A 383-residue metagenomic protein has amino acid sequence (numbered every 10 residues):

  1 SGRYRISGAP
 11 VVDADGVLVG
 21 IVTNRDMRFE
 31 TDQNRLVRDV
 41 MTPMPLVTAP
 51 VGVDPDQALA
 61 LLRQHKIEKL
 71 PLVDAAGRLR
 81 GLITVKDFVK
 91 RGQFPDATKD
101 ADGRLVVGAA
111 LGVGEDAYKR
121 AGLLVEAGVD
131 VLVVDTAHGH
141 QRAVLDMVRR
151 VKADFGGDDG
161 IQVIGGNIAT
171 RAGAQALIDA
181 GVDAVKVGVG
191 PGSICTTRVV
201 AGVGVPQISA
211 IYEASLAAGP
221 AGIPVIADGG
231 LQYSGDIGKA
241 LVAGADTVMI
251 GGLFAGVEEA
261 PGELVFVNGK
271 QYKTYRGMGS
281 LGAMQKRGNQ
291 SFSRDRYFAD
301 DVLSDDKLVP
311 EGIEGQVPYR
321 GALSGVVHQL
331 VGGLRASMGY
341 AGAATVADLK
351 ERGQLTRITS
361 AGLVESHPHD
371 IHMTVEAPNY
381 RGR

Functional and structural regions predicted by a protein language model:
R3, V11-D13, L18-I21, D32-Q64 (+2 more regions): Bateman/CBS regulatory modules and CBS-like beta-alpha motifs in cytosolic regions of diverse proteins
I6, P10, V17-Q33, I67 (+3 more regions): Short beta->alpha transition motifs characteristic of CBS
G8-P10, T48-P50, K69-P71, A110-G112 (+4 more regions): Catalytic beta/alpha-barrel core
N34, R78-T98, D116-R120, T136-V163 (+3 more regions): Active-site-adjacent beta->alpha loops and helix N-cap segments on the catalytic face of soluble alpha/beta enzymes
A49-V53, V73, A110-E115, V163-G173 (+1 more regions): Glycine-rich beta-to-alpha transition loops that act as phosphate-gripper elements at the mouths of alpha/beta enzyme
P50, A60, A110, G156 (+3 more regions): Alpha/beta catalytic cores of nucleotide-metabolism and tRNA/nucleoside-modifying enzymes
D100-A110, R150-A169, A184, A217-G229: Short beta-strand/loop segments at the ligand-binding rim of alpha/beta enzyme cores
K119-A127, A169-V187, A227, L231-D246: Catalytic cores of alpha/beta
